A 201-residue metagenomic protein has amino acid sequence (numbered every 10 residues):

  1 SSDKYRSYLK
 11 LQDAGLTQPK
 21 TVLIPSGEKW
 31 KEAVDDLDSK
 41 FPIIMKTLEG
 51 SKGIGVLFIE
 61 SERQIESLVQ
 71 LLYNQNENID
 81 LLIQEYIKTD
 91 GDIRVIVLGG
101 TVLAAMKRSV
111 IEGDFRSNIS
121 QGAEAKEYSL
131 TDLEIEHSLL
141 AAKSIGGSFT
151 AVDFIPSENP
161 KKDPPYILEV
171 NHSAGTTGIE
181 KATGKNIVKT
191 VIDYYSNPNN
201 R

Functional and structural regions predicted by a protein language model:
S1-L81, T89-D90, D132: Active-site nucleotide/adenylate-binding loops and adjacent lid/helix of ATP-dependent enzymes
V22, L48, Y86-I87, I96 (+2 more regions): Anionic group-transfer/hydrolysis microenvironments
I43, A104, T150, Y166-E169: Protein kinase-like catalytic core scaffold
S51, E158, A174-T176: Feature marks short, surface-exposed loop/turn motifs that line or immediately flank catalytic pockets and channel
I54-A141: Phosphate-binding site of ATP-dependent enzymes
V95-V97, K162-T176: A short beta-strand motif that forms the metal-chelation/ATP-contact edge of phosphoryl-transfer active sites
R116-K162, K189-Y194, P198-N200: A long amphipathic alpha-helix within ATP-dependent nucleotide-binding catalytic cores
T176-K185: Short, flexible active-site recognition loops that position polar ligands and cofactors
